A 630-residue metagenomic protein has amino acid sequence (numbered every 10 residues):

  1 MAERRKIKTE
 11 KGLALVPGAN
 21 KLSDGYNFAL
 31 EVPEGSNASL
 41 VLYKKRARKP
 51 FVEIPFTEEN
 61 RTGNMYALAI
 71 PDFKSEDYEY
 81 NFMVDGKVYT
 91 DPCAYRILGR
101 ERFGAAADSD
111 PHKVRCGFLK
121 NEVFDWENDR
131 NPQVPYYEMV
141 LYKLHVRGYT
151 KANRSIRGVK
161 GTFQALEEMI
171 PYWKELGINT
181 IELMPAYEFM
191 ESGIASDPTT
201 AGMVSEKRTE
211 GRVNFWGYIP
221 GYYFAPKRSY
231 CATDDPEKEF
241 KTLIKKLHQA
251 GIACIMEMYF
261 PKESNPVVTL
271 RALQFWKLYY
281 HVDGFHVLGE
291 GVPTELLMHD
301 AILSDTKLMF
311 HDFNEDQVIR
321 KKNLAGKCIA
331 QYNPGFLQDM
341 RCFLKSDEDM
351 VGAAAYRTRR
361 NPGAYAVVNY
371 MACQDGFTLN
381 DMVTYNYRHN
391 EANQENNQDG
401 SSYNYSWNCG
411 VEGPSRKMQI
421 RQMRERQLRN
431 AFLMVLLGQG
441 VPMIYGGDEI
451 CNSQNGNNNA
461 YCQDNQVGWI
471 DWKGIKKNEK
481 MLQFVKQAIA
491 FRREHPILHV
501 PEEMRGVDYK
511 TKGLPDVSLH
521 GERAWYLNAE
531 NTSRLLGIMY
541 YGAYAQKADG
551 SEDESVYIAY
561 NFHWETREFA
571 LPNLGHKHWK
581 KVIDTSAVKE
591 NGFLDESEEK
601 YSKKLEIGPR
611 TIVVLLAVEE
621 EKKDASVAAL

Functional and structural regions predicted by a protein language model:
M1-G25, P50-E53, N60-K143, T150-S155: The feature marks proteins involved in alpha-glucan
Y26-S36, L519-A570: Carbohydrate-binding surface patches
V32, E76, E596-L630: C-terminal beta-strand-rich structural cap/linker in extracellular carbohydrate-active enzymes
D108-K113, H281, T294-G446, I450-C451 (+6 more regions): Conserved alpha/beta catalytic core and glycan-binding cleft of carbohydrate-active enzymes
N121-T180, M184, N214-G217, Y222: An acidic-aromatic substrate-binding cleft motif
S155-T162, G193-Q249, A253, F260-Y279 (+2 more regions): Aromatic- and acidic-residue-enriched carbohydrate-binding clefts of CAZyme catalytic domains
W173-R212, G376, N380, T384-R388: Carboxylate/His-rich catalytic cores and anion/metal-binding grooves
K246-V318: Active-site neighborhood of glycoside hydrolase catalytic domains
